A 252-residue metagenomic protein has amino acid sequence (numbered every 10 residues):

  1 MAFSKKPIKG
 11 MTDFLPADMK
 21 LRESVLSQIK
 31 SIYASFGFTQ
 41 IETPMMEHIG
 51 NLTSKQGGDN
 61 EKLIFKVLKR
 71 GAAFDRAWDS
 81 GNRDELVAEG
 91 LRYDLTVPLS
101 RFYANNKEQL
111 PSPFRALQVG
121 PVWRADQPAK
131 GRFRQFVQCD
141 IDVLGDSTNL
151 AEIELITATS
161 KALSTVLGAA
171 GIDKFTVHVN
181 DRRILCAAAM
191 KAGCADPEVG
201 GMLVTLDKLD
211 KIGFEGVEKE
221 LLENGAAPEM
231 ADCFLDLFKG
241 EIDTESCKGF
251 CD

Functional and structural regions predicted by a protein language model:
M1-D252: Extended, charged alpha-beta segments that form solvent-exposed binding/catalytic grooves in nucleic-acid-handling
